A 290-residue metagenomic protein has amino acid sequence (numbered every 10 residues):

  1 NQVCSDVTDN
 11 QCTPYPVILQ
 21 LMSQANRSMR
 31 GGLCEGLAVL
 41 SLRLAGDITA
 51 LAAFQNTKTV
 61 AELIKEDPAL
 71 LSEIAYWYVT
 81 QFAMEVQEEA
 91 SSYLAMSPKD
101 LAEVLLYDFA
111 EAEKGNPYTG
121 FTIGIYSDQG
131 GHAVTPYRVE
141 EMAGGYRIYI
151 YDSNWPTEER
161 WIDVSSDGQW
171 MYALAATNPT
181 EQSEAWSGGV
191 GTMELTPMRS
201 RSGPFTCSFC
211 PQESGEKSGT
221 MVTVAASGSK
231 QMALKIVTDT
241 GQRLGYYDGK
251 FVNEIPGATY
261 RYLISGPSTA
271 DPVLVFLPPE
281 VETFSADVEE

Functional and structural regions predicted by a protein language model:
N1-P68: Active-site-adjacent structural segments surrounding the nucleophilic cysteine of cysteine proteases and isopeptidases
C4-C12, E113, N178-S183, F205-C210: Surface-exposed intrinsically disordered loops and tails
C12-A25, L101-L106, K114-G124, Q212-S218: Short linear interaction motifs
M29-E35, Y118-G120, G131-V134, G145-R147 (+2 more regions): Extracellular structured ligand-interaction cores
L40-G131, E141-M142, S153-W155: Conserved active-site-adjacent core of cysteine acyl-enzyme catalytic domains
I125-G130, S153-P156, V224-S229, V288-E290: Short, flexible beta-strand-to-coil junctions
S127-R199: Active-site signature of cysteine proteases
S200-E290: Extracellular glycoprotein-like low-complexity segments
